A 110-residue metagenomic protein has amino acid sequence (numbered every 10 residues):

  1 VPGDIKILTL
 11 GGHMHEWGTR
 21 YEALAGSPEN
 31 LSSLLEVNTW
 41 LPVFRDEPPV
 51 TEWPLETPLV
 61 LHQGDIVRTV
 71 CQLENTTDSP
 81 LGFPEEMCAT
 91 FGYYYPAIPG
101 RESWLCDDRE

Functional and structural regions predicted by a protein language model:
V1-E110: Beta-strand-centric surfaces of beta-sandwich/beta-rich domains
